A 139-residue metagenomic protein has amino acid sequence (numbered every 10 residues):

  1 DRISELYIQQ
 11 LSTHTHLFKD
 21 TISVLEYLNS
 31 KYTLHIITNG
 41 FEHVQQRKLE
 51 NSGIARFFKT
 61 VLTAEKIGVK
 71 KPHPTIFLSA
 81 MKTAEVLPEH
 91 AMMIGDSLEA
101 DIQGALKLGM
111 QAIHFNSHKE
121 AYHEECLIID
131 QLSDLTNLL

Functional and structural regions predicted by a protein language model:
D1-L6, V61: Short, basic/glycine-rich phosphate-binding loops at helix/coil junctions that contact nucleotide phosphates
E5-H35: Short, acidic loop-to-helix structural element flanking the phosphoryl-transfer center in phosphate-processing enzymes
I22, E26, H35-L139: Asp-based, Mg2+/Mn2+-dependent phosphohydrolase catalytic module
